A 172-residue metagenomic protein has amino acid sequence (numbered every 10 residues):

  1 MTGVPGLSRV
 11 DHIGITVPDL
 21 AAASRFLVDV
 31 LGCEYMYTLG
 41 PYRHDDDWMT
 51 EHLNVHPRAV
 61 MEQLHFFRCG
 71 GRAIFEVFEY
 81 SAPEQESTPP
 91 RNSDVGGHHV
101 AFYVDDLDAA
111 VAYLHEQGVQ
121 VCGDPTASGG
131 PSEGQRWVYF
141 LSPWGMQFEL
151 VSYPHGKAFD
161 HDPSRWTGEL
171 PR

Functional and structural regions predicted by a protein language model:
M1-G6, I15, T38, F75 (+2 more regions): Vicinal oxygen chelate
M1-T2, S87-P89: Short beta-strand/turn micro-motifs at beta-sheet edges
V10, V17, F67, R72-V77 (+2 more regions): Short, structured motif recognition centered on aromatic/hydrophobic residues
V10-H12, V95-H99, Q135: Short, solvent-exposed beta-strand edge segments and adjacent coil->beta transition regions
T16-R72, A109, E116, D124 (+3 more regions): Core segments of cupin and vicinal oxygen chelate
R43, A82, P154-G156: A short acidic/small-residue loop/turn micro-motif
F78-E84: Short beta-strand-to-loop junctions in surface cap/lid or active-site-entrance loops
R91-S93, A112: Long, charged/polar, surface-exposed segments that mediate recognition or autoinhibition
